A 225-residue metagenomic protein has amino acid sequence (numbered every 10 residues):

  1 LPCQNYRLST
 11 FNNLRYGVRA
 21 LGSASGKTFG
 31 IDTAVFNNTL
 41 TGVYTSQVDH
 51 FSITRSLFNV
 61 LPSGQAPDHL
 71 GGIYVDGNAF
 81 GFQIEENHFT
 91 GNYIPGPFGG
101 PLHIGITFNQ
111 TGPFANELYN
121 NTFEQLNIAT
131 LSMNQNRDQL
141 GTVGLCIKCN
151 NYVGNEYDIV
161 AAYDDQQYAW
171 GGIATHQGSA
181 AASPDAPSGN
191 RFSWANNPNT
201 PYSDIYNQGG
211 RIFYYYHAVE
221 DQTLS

Functional and structural regions predicted by a protein language model:
L1-S225: Extracellular beta-rich repeat passengers
